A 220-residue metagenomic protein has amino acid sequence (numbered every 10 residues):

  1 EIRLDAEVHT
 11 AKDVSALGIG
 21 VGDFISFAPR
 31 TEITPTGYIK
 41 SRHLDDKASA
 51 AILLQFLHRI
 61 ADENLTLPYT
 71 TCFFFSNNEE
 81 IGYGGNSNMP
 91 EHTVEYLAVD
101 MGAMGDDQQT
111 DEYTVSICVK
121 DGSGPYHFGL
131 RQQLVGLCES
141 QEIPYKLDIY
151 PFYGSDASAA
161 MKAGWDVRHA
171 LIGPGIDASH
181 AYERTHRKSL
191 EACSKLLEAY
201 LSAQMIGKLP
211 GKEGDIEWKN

Functional and structural regions predicted by a protein language model:
E1-N220: N-terminal hydrophobic/helix-forming segments and targeting peptides
